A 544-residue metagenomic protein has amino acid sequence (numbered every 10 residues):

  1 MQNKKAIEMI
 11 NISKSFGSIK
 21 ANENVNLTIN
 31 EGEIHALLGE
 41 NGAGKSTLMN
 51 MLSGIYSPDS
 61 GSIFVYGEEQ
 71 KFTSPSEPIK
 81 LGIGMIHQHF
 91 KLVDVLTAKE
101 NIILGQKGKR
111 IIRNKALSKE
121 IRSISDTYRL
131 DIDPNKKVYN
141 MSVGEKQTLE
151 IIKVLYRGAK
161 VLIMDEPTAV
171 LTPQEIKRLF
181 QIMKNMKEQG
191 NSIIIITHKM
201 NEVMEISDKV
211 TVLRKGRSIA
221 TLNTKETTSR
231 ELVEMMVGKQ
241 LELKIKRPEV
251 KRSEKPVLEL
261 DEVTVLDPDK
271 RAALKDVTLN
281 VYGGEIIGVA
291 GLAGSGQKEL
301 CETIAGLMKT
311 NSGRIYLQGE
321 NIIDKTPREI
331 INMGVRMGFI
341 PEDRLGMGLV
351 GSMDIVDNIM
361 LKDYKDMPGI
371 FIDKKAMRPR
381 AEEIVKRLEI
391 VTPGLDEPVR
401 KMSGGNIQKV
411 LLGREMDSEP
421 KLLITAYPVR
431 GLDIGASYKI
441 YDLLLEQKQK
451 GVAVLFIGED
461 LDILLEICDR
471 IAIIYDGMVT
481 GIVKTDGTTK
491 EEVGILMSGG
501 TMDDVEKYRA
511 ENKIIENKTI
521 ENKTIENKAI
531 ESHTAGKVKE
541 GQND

Functional and structural regions predicted by a protein language model:
Q2-N517, G536-D544: Glycine-rich phosphate-binding loops of nucleotide-dependent enzymes
I514-I530: Long, intrinsically disordered low-complexity tandem-repeat segments
